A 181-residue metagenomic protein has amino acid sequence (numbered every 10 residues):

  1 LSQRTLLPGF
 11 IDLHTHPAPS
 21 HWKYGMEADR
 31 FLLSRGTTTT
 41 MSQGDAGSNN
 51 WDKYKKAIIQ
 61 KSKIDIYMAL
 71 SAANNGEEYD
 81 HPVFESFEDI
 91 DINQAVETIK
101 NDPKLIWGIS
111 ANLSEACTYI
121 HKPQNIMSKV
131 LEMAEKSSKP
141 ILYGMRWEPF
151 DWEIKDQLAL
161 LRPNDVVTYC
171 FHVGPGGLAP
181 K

Functional and structural regions predicted by a protein language model:
L1-T40: Replace "His-x-His-based motif
S2, L6-P8, T37, Q60-I66 (+3 more regions): Short coil/turn connectors at secondary-structure junctions
S2, P8-G9, S34-T38, L70-E88 (+1 more regions): Active-site gating loops and adjacent loop-to-helix segments of metal-dependent hydrolytic enzymes
H14, A46-G47, H172-P175: Conserved mixed alpha/beta catalytic, RNA-binding, or beta-rich assembly cores of soluble enzyme, regulatory
S20, S42-G44, F84-F87, Y119 (+1 more regions): Glycine- and other small-residue-rich loops at beta-strand/loop junctions that grip anionic moieties
S20-Y24, I90-Q94, K122, P149 (+1 more regions): Short secondary-structure boundary/capping elements
D29-E115: Divalent-metal coordination cores built from histidine and acidic residues
S114-K181: Active-site core of metal-dependent hydrolases
